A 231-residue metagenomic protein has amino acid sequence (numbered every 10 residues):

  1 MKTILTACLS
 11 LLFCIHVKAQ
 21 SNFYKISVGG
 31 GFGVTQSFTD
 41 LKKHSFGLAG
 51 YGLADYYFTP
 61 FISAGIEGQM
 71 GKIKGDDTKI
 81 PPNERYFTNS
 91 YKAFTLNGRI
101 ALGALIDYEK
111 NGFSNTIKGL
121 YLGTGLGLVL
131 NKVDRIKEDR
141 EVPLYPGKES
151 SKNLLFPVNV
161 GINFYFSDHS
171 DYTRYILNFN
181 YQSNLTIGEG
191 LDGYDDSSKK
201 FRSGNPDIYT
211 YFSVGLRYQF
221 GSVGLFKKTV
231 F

Functional and structural regions predicted by a protein language model:
A19-Y57, S63, Q219: Short glycine/proline- and aromatic-enriched beta-strand/turn motifs that initiate or cap beta-hairpins
Q20-K25, F61, A104-K118, F166-Y175 (+1 more regions): Short loop/turn motifs that connect adjacent beta-strands in outer-membrane beta-barrel proteins
Y24, H44-G50, S90-F94, T116-K118 (+2 more regions): Residues that define the transmembrane beta-barrel architecture of outer-membrane proteins
G30-V34, G52-Y56, L96-I100, T124-L128 (+3 more regions): Residues on the lipid-exposed face of transmembrane beta-strands in outer-membrane beta-barrel proteins
F32-F38, G68-K74, L102-A104, L126-K132 (+3 more regions): Transmembrane beta-strands of outer-membrane beta-barrel pores
Q36-D40, D77-T88, V142-E149, S198-G204: Extracellular loop and loop/strand-boundary signature of outer-membrane beta-barrel proteins
I62-R140: Gram-negative (and chloroplast) outer-membrane scaffold detector with strong preference for beta-barrel transmembrane
T78, Y91, Y165-F231: Predominantly the C-terminal beta-signal and adjacent terminal strand-loop region of outer-membrane beta-barrel
